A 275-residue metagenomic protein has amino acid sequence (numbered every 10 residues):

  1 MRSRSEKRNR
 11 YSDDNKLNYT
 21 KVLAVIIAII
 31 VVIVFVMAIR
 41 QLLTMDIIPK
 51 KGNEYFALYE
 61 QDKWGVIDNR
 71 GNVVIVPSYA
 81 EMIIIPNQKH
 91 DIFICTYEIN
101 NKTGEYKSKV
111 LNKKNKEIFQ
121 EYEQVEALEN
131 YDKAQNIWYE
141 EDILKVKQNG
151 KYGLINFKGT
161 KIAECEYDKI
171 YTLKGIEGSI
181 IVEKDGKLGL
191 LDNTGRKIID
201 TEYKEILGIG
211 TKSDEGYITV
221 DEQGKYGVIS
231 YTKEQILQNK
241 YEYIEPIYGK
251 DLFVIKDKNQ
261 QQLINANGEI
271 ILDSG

Functional and structural regions predicted by a protein language model:
R2-G275: Residue-level detector of conserved, function-critical positions
